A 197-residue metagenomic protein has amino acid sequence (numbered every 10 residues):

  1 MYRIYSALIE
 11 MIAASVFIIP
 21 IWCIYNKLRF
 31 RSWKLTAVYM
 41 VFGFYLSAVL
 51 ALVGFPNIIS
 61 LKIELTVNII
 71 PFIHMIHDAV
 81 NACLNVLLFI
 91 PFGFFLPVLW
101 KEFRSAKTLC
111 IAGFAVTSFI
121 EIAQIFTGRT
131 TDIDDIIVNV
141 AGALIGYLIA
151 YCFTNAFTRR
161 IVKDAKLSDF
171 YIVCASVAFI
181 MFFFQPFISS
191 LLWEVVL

Functional and structural regions predicted by a protein language model:
M1-I122, F126-T127, Y151-L197: Bulky hydrophobic segments
T130-D132: Membrane-interface catalytic loops of GT-C/OST-like multi-pass glycosylation enzymes that act
